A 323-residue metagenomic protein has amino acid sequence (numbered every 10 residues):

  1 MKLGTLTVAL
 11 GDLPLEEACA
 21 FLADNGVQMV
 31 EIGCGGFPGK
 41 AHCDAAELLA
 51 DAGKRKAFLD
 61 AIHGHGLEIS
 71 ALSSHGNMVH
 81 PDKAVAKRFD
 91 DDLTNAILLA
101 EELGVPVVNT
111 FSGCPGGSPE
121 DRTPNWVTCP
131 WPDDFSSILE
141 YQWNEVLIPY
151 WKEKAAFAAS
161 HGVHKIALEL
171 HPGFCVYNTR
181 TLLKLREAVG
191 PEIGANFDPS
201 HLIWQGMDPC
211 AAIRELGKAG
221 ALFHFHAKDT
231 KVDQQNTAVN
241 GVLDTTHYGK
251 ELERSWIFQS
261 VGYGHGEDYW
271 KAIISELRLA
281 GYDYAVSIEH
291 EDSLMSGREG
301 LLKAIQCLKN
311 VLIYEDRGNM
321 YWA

Functional and structural regions predicted by a protein language model:
L3-L6, V30-I32, I69-S74, V108-T110 (+4 more regions): Hydrophobic faces of well-ordered beta-strands that scaffold small-molecule active sites in alpha/beta enzyme cores
L6-L10, G33-F37, S74-N77, G113-P115 (+4 more regions): Active-site beta-loop-alpha junctions enriched in small/polar residues
E16-E17, F21, A57, A61-H65 (+3 more regions): Active-site acidic/histidine proton-transfer and metal-coordination neighborhood in alpha/beta enzyme cores
A18-P38, G104: Catalytic domains of carbohydrate-active enzymes, especially glycoside hydrolases
C19, K40-D51, N144, C175-L183 (+2 more regions): Gly/Pro-rich active-site loop or hairpin
N25-Q28, A188-G194, G217-F223: Glycine-enriched alpha-helix->loop->beta-strand junction motifs that scaffold or abut catalytic
G33-A57, G113-P119: Glycine-rich, proline-tolerant flexible connector loops at the mouths of alpha/beta enzymes
G297-R317: C-terminal helical cap(s) of enzyme catalytic domains, especially alpha/beta-barrels
